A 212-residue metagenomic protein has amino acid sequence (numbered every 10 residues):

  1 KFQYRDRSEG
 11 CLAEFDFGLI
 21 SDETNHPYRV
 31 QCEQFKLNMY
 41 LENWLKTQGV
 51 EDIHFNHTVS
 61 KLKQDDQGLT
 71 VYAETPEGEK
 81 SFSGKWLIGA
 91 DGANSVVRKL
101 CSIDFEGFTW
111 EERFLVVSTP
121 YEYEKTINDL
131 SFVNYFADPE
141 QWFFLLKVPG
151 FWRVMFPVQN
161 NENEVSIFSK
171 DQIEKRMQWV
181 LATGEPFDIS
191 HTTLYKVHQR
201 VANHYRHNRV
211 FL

Functional and structural regions predicted by a protein language model:
K1-K46, K63, A137, L146: Active-site-adjacent segment of FAD-dependent monooxygenases/related oxidoreductases
L12, E79-S81, W142: Short, mixed charged/polar active-site loops that provide acid/base catalysis or chelate metal/phosphate cofactors
E14, S81-S83, V116: Well-ordered beta-strand positions in beta-sheet-rich domains
E33, V59, F82-G92: Short hydrophobic core segments
N43, W86, A90-H198, A202-H207: Conserved FAD-binding catalytic core of PHBH/FMO-like flavoproteins
L45-S60, P186: A conserved beta-strand/loop element that lines the FAD pocket in flavoprotein oxidoreductases
F55-T70, T193-Y195: A conserved short coil-to-beta-strand element within the FAD-binding core of flavoproteins
A73-K80, K85: A structured beta-alpha segment of the ubiquitous adenosine-cofactor-binding alpha/beta core
